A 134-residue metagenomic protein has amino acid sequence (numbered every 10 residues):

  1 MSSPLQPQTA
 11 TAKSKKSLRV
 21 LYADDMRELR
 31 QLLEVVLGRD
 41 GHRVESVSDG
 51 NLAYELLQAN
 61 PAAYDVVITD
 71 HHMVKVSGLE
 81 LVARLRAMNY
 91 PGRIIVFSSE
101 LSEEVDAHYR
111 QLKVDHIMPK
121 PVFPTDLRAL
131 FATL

Functional and structural regions predicted by a protein language model:
M1-R19, E34, F123-L134: Non-catalytic signal-transmission and effector/linker regions of two-component phosphorelay proteins
R30, M73-K75, S102: The feature encodes the CheY-like receiver
Q31-R39: Charged docking surfaces used in two-component/phosphorelay signaling
G41-S48, L56: Short hydrophobic/Thr-rich beta-strand motif most characteristic of the beta2 strand and flanking loop of CheY-like
D49-L52, S77-E80: Acidic catalytic/metal-coordinating carboxylates
D70: Active-site residues of response regulator receiver
E80, L101-M118, A129: Alpha4 helix (beta4-alpha4-beta5 surface) of REC/receiver domains from two-component response regulators
F97-S98: Hydrophobic/aromatic residues positioned on beta-strands within the core alpha/beta folds
